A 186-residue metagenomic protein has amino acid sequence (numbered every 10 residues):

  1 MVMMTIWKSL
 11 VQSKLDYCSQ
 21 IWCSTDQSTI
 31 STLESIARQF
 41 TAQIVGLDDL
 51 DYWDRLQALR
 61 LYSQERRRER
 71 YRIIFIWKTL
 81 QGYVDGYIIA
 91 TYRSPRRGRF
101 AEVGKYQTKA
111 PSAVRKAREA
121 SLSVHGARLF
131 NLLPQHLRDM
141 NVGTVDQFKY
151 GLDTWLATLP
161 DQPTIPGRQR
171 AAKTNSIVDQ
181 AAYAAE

Functional and structural regions predicted by a protein language model:
M1-E186: Hydrophobic/basic alpha-helical segments
